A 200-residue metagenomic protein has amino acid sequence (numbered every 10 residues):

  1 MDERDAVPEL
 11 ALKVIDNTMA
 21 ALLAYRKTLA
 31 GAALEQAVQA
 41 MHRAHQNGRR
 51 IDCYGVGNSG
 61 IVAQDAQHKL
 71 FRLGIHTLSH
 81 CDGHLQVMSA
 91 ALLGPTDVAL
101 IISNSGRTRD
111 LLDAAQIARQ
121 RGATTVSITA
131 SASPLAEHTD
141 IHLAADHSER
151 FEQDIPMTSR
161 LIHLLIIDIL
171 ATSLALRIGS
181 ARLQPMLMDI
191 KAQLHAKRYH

Functional and structural regions predicted by a protein language model:
M1-Q36: HTH-adjacent hinge/linker in prokaryotic transcriptional regulators
L29-A32, G48-I51, R177, L194-K197: Short secondary-structure junctions and interdomain/linker hinges
Q39-H42, M188: Short amphipathic alpha-helical surface patches that mediate protein-protein
M41-L165, I169-G179: Glycine-rich phosphate-binding loops that contact phosphosugars or nucleotide phosphates
A181-H200: A short, charged, Gly/Pro-tolerant segment at domain boundaries
